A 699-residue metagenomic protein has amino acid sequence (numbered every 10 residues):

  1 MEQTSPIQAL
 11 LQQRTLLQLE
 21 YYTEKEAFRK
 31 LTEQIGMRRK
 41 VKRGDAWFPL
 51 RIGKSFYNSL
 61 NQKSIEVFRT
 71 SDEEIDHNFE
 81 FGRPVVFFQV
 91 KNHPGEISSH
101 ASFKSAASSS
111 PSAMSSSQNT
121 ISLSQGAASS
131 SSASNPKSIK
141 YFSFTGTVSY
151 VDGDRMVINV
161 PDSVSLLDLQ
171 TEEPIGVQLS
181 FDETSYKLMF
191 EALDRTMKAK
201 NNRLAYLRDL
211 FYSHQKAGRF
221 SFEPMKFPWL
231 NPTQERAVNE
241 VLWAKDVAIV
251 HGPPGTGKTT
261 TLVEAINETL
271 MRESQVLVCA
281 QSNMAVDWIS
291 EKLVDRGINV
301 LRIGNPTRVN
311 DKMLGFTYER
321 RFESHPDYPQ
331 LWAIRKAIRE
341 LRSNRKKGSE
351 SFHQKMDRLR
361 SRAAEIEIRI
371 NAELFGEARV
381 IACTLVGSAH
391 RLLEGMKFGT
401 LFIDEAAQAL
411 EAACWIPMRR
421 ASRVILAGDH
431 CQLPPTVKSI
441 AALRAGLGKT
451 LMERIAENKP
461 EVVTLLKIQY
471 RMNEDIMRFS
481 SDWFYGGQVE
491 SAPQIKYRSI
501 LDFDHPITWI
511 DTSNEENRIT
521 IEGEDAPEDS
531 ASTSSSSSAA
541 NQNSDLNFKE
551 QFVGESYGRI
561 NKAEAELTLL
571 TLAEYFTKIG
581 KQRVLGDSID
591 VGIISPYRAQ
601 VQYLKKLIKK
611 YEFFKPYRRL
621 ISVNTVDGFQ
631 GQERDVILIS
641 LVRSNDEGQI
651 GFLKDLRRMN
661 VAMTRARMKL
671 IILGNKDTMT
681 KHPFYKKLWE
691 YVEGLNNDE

Functional and structural regions predicted by a protein language model:
M1-F81, S99-K104: A helicase ATPase "motif cassette" and its flanking acidic/Ser/Thr-rich regulatory loops
E2-L10, R14, E73-A106, S115 (+5 more regions): Pre-ATPase regulatory/linker segments immediately N-terminal to the P-loop/RecA-like helicase/translocase core
L50, S143-G146, I621: Small-residue-enriched segments and motifs
I75, N371, N624-T625: Short, conserved secondary-structure segments in the cores of folded domains
F87-Q89, T384, S640: Residue-level recognition of conserved beta-strand edge/terminus positions
V160-L167, Y212, K216-E323, R358-E367 (+3 more regions): ASCE P-loop NTPase helicase motor core
R272-S274, S282, V386-E699: Conserved helicase motor core of SF1/SF2 NTP-dependent helicases
E319-A364, M418, M663: ATP-hydrolysis module of ASCE/P-loop NTPase motor domains, specifically the Walker B Asp-Glu catalytic pair
